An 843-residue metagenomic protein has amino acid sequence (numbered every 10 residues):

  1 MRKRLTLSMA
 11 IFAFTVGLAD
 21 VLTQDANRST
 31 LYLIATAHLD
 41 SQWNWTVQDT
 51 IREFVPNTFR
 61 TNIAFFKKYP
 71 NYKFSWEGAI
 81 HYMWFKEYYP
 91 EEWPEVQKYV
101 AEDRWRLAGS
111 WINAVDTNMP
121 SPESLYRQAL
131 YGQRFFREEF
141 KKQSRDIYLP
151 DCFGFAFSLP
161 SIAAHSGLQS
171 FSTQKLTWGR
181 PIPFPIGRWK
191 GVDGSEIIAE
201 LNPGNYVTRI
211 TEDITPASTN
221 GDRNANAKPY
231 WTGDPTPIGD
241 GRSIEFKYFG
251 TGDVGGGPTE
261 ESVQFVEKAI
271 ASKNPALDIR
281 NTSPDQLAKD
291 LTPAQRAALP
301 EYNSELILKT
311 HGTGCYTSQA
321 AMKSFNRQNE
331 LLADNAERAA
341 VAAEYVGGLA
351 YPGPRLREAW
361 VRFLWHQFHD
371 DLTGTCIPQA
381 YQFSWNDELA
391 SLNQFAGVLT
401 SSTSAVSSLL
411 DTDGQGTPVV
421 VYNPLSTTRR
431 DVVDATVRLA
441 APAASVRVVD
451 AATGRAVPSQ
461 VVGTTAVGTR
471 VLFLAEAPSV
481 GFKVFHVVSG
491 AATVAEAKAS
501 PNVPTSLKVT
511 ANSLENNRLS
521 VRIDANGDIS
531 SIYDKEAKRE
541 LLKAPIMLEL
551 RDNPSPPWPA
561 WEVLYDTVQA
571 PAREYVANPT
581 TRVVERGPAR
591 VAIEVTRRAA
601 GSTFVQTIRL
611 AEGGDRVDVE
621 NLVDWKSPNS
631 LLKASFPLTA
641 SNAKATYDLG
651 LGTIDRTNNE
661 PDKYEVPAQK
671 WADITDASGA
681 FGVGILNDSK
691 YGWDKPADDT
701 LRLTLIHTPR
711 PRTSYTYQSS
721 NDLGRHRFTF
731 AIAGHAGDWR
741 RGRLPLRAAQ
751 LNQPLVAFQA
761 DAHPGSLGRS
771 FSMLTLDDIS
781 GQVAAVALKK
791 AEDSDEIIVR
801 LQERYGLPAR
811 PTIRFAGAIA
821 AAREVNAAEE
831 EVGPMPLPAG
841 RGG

Functional and structural regions predicted by a protein language model:
M1-R4: Positively charged n-region of N-terminal signal peptides that target proteins for export
T6-G17: Bacterial N-terminal signal peptides
L22-Q128, F135-E138, H165, R188 (+5 more regions): N-terminal catalytic cores of secreted or lumenal carbohydrate-active enzymes
L33-Q42, I197-D411, P424-S426, P478 (+2 more regions): Catalytic grooves of carbohydrate-active enzymes
A37-V55, E77-K86, S110-Y126, K142-G154 (+4 more regions): The substrate-binding groove and active-site-proximal loops of carbohydrate-active enzymes, especially glycoside
P94-D103, G109, E123, A156-S218: Surface-exposed loop and adjacent secondary-structure segments within mature catalytic domains
L125-S158, I162-H165, A225-Y248: CE4/NodB-like, metal-dependent polysaccharide N-deacetylase domain that modifies extracellular/periplasmic N-acetylated
L159-I162, P185, L201, I210 (+5 more regions): C-terminal (or distal) subdomains of carbohydrate-active enzymes
